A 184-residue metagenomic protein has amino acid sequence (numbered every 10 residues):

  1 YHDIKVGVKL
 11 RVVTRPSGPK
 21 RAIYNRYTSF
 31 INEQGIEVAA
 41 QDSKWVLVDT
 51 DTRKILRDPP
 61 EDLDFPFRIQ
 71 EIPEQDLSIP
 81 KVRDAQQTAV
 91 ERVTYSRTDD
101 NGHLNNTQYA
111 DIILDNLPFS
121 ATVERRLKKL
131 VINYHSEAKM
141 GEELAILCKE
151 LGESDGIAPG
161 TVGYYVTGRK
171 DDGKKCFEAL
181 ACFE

Functional and structural regions predicted by a protein language model:
Y1-P80, A138-M140, K149-E184: HotDog/MaoC-like acyl-thioester-processing domains
A40, V46-K128: Hot-dog-fold acyl-thioester-processing enzymes
E91-L180: Acidic/His-leaning functional-site neighborhoods
